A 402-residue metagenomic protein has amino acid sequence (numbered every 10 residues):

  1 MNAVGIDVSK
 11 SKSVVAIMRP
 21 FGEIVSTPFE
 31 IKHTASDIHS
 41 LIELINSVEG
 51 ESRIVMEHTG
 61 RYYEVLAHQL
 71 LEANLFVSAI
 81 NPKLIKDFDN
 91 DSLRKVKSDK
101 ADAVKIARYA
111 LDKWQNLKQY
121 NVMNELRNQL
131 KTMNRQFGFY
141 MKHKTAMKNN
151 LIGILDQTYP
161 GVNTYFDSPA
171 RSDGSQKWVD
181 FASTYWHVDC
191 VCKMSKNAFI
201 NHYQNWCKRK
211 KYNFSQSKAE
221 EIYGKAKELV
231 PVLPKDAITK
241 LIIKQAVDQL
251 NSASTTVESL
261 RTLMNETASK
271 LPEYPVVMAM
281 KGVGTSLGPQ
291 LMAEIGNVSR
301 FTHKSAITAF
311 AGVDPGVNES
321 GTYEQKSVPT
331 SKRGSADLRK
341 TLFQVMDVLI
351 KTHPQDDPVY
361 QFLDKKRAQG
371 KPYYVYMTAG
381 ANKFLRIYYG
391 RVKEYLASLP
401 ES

Functional and structural regions predicted by a protein language model:
M1-S402: A detector of single, family-specific signature residues that are central to catalytic or substrate-handling motifs
